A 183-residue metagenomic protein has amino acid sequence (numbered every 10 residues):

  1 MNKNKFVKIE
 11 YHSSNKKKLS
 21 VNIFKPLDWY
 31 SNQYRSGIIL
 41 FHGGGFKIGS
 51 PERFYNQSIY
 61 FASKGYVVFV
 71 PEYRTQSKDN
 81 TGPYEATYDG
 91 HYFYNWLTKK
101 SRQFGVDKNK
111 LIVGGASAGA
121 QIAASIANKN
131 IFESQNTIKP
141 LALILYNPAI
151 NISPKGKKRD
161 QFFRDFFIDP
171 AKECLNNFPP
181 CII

Functional and structural regions predicted by a protein language model:
M1-I183: Alpha/beta-hydrolase superfamily serine-hydrolase fold, recognizing
